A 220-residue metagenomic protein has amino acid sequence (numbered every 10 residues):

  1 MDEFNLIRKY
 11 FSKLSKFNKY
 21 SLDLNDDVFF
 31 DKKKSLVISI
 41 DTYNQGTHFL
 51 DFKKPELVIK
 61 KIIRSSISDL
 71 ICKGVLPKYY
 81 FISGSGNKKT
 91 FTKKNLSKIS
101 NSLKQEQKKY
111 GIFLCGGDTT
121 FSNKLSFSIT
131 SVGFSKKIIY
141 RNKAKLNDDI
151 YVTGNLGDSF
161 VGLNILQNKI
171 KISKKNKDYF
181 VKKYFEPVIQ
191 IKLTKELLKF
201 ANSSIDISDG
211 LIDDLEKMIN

Functional and structural regions predicted by a protein language model:
M1-N220: Helix-biased detector of long, well-ordered alpha-helical tracts
